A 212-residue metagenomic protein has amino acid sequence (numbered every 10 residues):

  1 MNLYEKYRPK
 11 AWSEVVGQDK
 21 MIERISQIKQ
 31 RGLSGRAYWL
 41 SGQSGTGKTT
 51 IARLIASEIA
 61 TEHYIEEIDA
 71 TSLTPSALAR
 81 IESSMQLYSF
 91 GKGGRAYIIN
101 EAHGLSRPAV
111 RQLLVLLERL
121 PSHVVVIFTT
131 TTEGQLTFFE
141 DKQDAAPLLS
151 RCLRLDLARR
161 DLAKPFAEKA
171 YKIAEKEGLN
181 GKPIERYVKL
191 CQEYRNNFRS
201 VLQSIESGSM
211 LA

Functional and structural regions predicted by a protein language model:
M1-A158, K164-P165, K169-E175, K182-Q192 (+1 more regions): P-loop/Walker A NTP-binding region and its immediately flanking N-terminal helices in P-loop NTPase folds
N197: Short, conserved catalytic/metal-binding motifs centered on acidic residues
M210-A212: Loop-to-helix "switch" segment enriched in basic and acidic residues adjacent to catalytic/ligand pockets
